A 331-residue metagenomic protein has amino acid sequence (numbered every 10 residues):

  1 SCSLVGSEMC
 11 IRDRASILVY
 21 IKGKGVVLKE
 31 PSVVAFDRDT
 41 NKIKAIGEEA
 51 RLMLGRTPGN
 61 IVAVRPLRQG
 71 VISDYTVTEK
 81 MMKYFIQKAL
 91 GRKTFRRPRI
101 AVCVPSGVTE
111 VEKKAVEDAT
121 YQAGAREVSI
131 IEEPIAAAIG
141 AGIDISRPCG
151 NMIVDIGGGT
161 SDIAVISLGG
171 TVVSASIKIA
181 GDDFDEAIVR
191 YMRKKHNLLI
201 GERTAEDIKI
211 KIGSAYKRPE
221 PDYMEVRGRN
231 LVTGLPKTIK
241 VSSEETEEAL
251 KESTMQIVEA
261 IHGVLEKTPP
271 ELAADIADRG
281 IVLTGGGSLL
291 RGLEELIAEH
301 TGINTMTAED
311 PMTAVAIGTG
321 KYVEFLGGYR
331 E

Functional and structural regions predicted by a protein language model:
S1-C2, S7-E8, R12-I156, A164-V282 (+1 more regions): Nucleotide/phosphate-binding catalytic cleft detector across ATP-hydrolyzing and phosphate-transferring enzymes
